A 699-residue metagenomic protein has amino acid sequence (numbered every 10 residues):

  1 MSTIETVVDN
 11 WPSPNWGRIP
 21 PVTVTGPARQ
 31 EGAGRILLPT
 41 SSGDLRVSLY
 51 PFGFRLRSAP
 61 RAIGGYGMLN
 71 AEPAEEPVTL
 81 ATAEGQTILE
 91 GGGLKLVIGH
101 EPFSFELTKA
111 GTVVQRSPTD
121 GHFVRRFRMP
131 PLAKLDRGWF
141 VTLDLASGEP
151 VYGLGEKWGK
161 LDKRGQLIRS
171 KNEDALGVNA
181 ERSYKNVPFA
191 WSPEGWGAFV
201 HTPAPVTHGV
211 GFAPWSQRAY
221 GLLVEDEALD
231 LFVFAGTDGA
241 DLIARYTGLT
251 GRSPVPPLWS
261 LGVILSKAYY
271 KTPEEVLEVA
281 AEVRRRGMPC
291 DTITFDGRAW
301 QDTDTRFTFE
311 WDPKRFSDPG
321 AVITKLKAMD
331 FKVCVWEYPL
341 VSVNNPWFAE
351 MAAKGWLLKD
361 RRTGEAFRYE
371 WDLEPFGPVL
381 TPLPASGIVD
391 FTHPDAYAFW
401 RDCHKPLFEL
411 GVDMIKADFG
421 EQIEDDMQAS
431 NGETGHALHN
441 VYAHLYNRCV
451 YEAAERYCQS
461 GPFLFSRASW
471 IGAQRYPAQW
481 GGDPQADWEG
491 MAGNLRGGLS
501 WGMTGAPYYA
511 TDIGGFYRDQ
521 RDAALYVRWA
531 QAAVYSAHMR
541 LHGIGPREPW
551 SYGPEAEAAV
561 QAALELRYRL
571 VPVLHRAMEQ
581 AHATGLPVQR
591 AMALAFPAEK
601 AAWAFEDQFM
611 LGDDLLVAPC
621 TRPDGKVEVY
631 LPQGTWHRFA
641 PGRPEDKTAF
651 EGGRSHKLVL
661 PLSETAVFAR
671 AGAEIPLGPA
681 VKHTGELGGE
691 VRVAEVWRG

Functional and structural regions predicted by a protein language model:
M1-W259, S266-A268, P273-A281, F295 (+5 more regions): N-terminal accessory segment at the very beginning of proteins
I4, Y66, S117, R126 (+3 more regions): Aromatic- and carboxylate-enriched substrate-binding clefts and catalytic-loop regions of carbohydrate-active enzymes
G34-R35, D44-L45, A175-V178, K185-V187 (+13 more regions): Generic recognition of flexible, low-complexity loop/linker segments
D44, G53-R55, K95, S104 (+22 more regions): Beta-sheet entry/capping signal
R61, F103, E194-W196, P203-P205 (+19 more regions): Short, glycine-/Ser/Thr-/acidic-enriched flexible segments
S266-A268, V276-E278, E282-R285, D291 (+3 more regions): C-terminal substrate/ligand-recognition segments
E452-P462, S469-W480, G493-N494, W501-T511 (+1 more regions): Catalytic core of carbohydrate-active enzymes
